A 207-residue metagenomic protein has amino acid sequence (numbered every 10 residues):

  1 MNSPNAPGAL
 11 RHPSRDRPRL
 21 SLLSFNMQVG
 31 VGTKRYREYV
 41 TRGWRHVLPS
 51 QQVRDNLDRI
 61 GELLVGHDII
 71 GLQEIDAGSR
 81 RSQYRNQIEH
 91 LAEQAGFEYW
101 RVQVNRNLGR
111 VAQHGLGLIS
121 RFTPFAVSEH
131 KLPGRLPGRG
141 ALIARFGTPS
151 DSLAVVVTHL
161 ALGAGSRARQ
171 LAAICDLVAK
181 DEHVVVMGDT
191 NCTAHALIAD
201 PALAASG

Functional and structural regions predicted by a protein language model:
M1-Q94, N107-G109: N-terminal, active-site-proximal structural segment of metallo-dependent hydrolase catalytic domains
H12-L23, V31-K34, S120-F125, P137-V157: Beta-strand-turn-beta hairpins that frame and shape the catalytic cleft of phosphate-ester-processing enzymes
F25-M27, I75, T158-L160, D189-T190: Active-site metal-binding loops of divalent metal-dependent hydrolases
G30-V31, A77-R80, L108-V111, G163-S166 (+1 more regions): Active-site environment of divalent metal-dependent phosphoester hydrolases
G71-Q73, R101-V104, V185-D189: Active-site neighborhood of phospho(di)ester-bond hydrolases with catalytic His/Asp-centered motifs
E93-A95, R110-A126: Conserved beta strand-loop-helix elements of the APE1-like EEP
F97-R110, S128-P133: A short, structured active-site edge motif that brings together acidic residues
A164-G207: Metal-dependent phosphoesterases centered on the DNase I-like endonuclease/exonuclease/phosphatase
